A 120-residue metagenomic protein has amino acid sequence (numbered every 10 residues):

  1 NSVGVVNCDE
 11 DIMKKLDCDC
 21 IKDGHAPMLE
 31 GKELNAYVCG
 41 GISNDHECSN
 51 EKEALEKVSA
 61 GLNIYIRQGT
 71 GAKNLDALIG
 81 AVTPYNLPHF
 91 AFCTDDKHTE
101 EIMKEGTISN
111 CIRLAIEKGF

Functional and structural regions predicted by a protein language model:
N1-N63: Hydrophobic, small-residue-rich alpha-helical packing segments that form membrane-like cores
D11-I12, L78, C111: Aromatic/hydrophobic pocket-lining residues that form π-stacking "cages" and hydrophobic walls in ligand
D17-D19, C39, A81-F120: His/Asp/Glu-enriched, well-ordered alpha-helical/loop segment that forms or immediately abuts the divalent-metal
K22, I42, L75-A77, C93: Sparse, context-dependent recognition of short Cys/His-centered cofactor- or disulfide-binding micro-motifs
D23, P27, S43-E47, I64-G71 (+2 more regions): Hydrophobic alpha-helical scaffolding
G31-L34, E51-E56, Q68, A72-P84 (+1 more regions): Catalytic core of soluble alpha/beta enzymes
